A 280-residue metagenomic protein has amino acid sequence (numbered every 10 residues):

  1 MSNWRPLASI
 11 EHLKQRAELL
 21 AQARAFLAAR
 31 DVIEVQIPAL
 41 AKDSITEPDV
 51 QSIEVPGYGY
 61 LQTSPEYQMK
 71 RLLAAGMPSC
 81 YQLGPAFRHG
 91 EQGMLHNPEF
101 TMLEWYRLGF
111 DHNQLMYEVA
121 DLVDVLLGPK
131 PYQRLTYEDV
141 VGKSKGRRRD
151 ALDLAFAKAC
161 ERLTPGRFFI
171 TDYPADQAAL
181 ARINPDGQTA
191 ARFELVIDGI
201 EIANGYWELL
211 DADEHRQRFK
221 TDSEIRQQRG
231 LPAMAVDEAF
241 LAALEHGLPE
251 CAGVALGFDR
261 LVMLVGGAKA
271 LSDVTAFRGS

Functional and structural regions predicted by a protein language model:
M1-Q51, L256: TRNA-binding/sensing appendages of the translation machinery
E18, F110-N113, L210: A generic structural signal for alpha-helix starts
L20, R24, M116-V123, R216: Hydrophobic face of alpha-helices
R24-A25, M69, E138: Short glycine-/small-residue-rich flexible loop motifs, especially phosphate/cofactor-binding loops
V32-V35, P78-L83, P129-K130: Short secondary-structure capping/junction motifs at helix and strand boundaries
P38-L72, Y81-L108, K143-S280: A translation/RNA-centric and nucleic-acid-associated enzymatic feature enriched in Class II aminoacyl-tRNA synthetases
L95-G146: A conserved active-site cap/scaffold subdomain adjacent to cofactor or substrate pockets
